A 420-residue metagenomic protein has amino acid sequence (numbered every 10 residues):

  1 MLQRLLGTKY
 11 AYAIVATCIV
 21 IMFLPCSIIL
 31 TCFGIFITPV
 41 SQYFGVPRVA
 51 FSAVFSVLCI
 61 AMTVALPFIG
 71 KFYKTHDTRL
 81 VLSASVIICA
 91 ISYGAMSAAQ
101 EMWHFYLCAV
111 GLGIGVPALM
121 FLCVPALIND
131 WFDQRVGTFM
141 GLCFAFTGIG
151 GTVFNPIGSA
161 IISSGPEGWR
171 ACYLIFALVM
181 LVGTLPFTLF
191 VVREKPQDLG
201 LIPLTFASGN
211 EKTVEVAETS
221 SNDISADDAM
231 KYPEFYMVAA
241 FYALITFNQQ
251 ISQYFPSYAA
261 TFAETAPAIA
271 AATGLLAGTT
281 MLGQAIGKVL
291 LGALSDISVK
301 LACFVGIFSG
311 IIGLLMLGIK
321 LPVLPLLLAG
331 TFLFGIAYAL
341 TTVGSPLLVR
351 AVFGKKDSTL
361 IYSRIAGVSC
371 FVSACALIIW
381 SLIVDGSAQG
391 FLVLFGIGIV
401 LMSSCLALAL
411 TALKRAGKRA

Functional and structural regions predicted by a protein language model:
A13-P39, F44-R48, L66-I69, F154-N155 (+1 more regions): Extracytoplasmic
F33-I37, D227-V289: Extracytoplasmic gate region of multi-pass secondary transporters
V40, A118-F132, L340-F353: Intracellular juxtamembrane helix-capping segments at the cytosolic ends of symmetry-related transmembrane helices
V64-M102, I297: Conserved MFS/SLC helix-loop-helix module at the cytosolic interface between two early adjacent transmembrane helices
H104-L119, L326-L340: Hydrophobic core of transmembrane alpha-helices in multi-pass small-molecule transporters, especially MFS/SLC-type
L142, G151, Y338, V352-S387: A late C-terminal transmembrane helix in Major Facilitator Superfamily
F146-Q197: Helix-loop-helix hairpin linking two adjacent transmembrane segments in secondary transporters
T280-G283, L290, I297-L348: C-terminal transmembrane helical hairpin of 12-TM major facilitator-type secondary transporters
